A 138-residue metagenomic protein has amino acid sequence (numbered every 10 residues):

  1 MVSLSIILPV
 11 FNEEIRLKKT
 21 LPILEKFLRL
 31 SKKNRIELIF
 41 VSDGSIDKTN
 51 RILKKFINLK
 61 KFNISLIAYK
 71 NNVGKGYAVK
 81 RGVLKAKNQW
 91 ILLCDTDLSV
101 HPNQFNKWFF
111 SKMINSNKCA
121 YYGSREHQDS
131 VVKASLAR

Functional and structural regions predicted by a protein language model:
S3-S5, E37: Cell-envelope/extracellular polymer assembly enzymes that use nucleotide-activated donors
E13-R29: Short, well-formed alpha-helical segments that are part of the catalytic scaffolds of diverse glycosyltransferases
I15-K19, D47-K55: Acidic helix N-cap motif at the loop->helix transition within catalytic regions of sugar-transfer enzymes
L24, G82, D97: Residue-level signature of catalytic and energy-coupling elements of molecular machines, predominantly ATP/GTP-dependent
L28-K33, I57-N63: Short helix-capping segments at alpha-helix termini
K32-S45, I67-Y69: Short beta-strand/loop segment that forms part of the nucleotide-sugar
S42-R51, L98: A conserved acidic beta->alpha catalytic loop
Y69-K85, W90-L93, N103-R138: Acceptor/aglycone-binding surface of glycosyltransferases and processive sugar-polymer synthases
